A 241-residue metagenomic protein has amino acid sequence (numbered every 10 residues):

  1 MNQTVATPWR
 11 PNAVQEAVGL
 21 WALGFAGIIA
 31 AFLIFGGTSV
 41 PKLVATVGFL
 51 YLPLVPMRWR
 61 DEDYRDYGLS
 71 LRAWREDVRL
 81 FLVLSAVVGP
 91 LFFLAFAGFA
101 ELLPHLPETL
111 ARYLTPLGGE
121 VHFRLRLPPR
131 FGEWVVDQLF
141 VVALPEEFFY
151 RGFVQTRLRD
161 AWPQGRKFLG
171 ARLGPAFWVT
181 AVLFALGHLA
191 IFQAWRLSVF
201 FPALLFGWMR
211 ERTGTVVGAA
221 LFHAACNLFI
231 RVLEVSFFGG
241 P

Functional and structural regions predicted by a protein language model:
M1-N12: Short, Lys/Arg-rich, polar N-terminal cytosolic tail immediately upstream of the first transmembrane signal-anchor
R10, V14, V18, S39 (+10 more regions): Hydrophobic, aromatic-rich alpha-helical transmembrane segments and their membrane-interface anchor motifs
A13-L69, E76-L80, L84: Alpha-helical transmembrane segments in multi-pass membrane proteins
A22-L33, G89-L94, A181-L189, A225-V232: Aromatic-anchored segments of alpha-helical transmembrane domains
F35-T38, D66-V142, D160-F168, G240-P241: Juxtamembrane helix-loop-helix connectors linking adjacent transmembrane helices in multi-pass membrane enzymes
E62-R65, A97-E101, E147, R151-G152 (+1 more regions): Short helix-terminus and kink motifs of transmembrane alpha helices, predominantly at the cytoplasmic interface
L127-P241: Transmembrane helix-loop-helix hairpins at the membrane interface of multi-pass integral membrane proteins
